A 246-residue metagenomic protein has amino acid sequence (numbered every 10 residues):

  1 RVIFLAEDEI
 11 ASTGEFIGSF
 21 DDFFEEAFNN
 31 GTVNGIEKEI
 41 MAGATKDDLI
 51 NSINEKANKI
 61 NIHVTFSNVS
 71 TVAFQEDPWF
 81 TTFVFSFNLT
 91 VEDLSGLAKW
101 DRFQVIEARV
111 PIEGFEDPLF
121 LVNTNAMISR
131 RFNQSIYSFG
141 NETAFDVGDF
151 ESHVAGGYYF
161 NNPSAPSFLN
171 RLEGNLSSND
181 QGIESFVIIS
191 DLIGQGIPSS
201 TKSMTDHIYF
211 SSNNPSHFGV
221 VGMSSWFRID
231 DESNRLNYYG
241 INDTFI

Functional and structural regions predicted by a protein language model:
V2-I246: Long, compositionally biased, intrinsically disordered regions
